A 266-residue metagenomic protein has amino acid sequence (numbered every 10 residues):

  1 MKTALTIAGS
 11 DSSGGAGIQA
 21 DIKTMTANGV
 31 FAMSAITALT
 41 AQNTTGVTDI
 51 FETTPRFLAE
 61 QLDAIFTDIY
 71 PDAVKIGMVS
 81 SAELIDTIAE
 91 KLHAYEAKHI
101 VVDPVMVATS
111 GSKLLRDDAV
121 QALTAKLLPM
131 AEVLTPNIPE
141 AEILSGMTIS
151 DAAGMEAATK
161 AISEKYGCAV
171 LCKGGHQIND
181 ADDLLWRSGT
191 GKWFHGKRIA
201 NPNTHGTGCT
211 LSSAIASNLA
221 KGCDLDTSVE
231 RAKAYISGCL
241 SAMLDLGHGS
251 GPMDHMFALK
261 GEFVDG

Functional and structural regions predicted by a protein language model:
T3-T6, T26-T109: Conserved N-terminal subdomain of the carbohydrate kinase-like
I7-S13, G191-H205: Short pre-catalytic strand/loop immediately N-terminal to key active-site residues, enriched for Gly-Thr
G14-V30: N-terminal basic/disordered segments at the start of proteins
G29-M33, K192, N218-A232: Phosphate-handling active-site elements
D49-E52, D226-G266: Charged C-terminal helix
D117-G191: Conserved phosphate/ATP/ADP-binding segment of small-molecule kinases
E142-I143, N201-L225: Short, small-residue alpha-helix embedded
